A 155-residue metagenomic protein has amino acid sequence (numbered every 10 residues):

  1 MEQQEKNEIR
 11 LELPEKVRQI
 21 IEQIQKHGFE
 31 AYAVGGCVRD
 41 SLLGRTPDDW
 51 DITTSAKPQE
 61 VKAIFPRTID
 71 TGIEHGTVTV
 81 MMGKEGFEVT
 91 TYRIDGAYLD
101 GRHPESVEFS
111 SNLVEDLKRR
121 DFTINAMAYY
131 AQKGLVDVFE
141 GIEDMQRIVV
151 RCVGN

Functional and structural regions predicted by a protein language model:
M1-N155: Catalytic cores of the polymerase beta-like nucleotidyltransferase superfamily and closely associated nucleotide
